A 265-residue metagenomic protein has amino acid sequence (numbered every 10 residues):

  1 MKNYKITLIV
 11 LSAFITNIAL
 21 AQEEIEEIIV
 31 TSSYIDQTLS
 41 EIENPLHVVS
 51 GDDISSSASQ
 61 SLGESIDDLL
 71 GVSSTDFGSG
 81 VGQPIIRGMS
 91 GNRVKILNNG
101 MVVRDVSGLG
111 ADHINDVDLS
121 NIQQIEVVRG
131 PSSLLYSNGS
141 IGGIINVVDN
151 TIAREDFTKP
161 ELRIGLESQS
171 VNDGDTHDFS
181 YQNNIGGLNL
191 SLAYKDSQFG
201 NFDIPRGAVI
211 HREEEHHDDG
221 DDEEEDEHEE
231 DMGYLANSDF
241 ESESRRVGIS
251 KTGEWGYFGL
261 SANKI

Functional and structural regions predicted by a protein language model:
M1-E23: Cleavable N-terminal targeting peptides that direct proteins into the secretory/outer-membrane pathway or into
E27-S55, Q83: N-terminal periplasmic "start-of-domain" segments of outer-membrane beta-barrel proteins
I35-Q37, G91, V103, N150 (+5 more regions): Structural signature of outer-membrane beta-barrel domains
S57, S61, V81, D112 (+4 more regions): Transmembrane beta-barrel architecture of outer-membrane proteins
G63-D105: Extracytoplasmic beta-strand/coil segments of soluble accessory domains associated with Gram-negative outer-membrane
V102-R129: Short acidic/polar hinge/loop motifs at secondary-structure boundaries that mediate gating or recognition
L119-R163: A beta-strand signature from Gram-negative outer-membrane beta-barrel systems, especially the internal plug domain
K159, R163, T176, S180-I265: Periplasmic-side early beta-strands and strand-to-turn transitions of outer-membrane beta-barrels
